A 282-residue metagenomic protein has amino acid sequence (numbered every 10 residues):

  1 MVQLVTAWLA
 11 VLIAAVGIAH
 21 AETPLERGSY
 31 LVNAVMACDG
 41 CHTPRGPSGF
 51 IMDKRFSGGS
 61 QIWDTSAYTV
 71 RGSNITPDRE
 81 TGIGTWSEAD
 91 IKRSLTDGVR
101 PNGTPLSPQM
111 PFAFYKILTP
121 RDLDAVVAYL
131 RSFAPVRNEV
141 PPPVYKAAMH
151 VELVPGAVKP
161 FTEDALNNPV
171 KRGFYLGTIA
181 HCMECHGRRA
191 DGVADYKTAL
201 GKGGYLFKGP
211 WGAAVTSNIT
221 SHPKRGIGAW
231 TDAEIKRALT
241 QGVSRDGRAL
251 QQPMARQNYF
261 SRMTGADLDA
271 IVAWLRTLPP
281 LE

Functional and structural regions predicted by a protein language model:
Q3-V16: Bacterial N-terminal signal peptides
G17-N33, G46, H150-T178, D191-G192 (+1 more regions): Electrostatic cytochrome c docking/interface patches
T23-D39, D53, P120, V170-M183 (+5 more regions): Sequence context surrounding c-type heme c attachment/ligation sites in exported
G28, V35-R45, I91, V126 (+5 more regions): The canonical Cys-X-X-Cys-His
L31, I83, A89, R93-F174 (+1 more regions): Hydrophobic, ordered structural segments
C41-P47, T96, P111, R131-S132 (+3 more regions): Detector for the c-type heme attachment site
F56-D90, A113-L123, T198-A238, Q257-L268: Electron-transfer interface patches adjacent to heme c in soluble/periplasmic c-type cytochromes and di-/multiheme
T85-D90, R100-P108, G192-D195, A229-E234 (+1 more regions): Extended intrinsically disordered, low-complexity coil regions enriched in Ser, Thr, Gly, Ala and often Pro
